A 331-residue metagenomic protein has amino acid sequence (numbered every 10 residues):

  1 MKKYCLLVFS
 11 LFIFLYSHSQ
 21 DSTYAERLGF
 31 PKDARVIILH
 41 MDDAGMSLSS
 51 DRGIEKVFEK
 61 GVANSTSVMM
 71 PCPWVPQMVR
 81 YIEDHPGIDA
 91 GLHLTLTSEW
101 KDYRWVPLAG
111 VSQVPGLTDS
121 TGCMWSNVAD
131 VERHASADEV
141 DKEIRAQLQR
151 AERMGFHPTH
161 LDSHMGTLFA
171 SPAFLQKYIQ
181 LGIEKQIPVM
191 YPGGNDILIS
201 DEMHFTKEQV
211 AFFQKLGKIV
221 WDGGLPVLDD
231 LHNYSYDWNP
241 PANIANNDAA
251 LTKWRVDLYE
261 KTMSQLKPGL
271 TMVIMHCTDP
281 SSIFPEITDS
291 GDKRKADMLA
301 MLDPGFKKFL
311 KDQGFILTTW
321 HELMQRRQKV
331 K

Functional and structural regions predicted by a protein language model:
K3, H18-I38: N-terminal pre-catalytic segment of deacetylase/amide-hydrolase enzymes
F9-S17: Hydrophobic h-region of N-terminal signal peptides that target proteins for export in Gram-negative bacteria
R27-G29, I54-K60, Q77-D89, V106-D119 (+4 more regions): Acidic (Asp/Glu)-rich catalytic clusters
V36-I38, A63-S67, G87-H93, P158-D162 (+4 more regions): Structural preference for beta-strand elements that scaffold enzyme active sites
L48-C72: A short alpha/beta connector and helix-capping loop motif
P71, P76-Q77, E83-A170, P192-M203 (+1 more regions): Metal-dependent polysaccharide deacetylase catalytic core of the NodB/CE4 family, i.e., the active-site-bearing domain
A137-L228, H232-N233, P240, T252-R255 (+2 more regions): Catalytic domains of cell-wall/extracellular-matrix polysaccharide-remodeling enzymes, centered on de-N-acetylation
V189, I287-K331: C-terminal domain-boundary segment and adjacent tail
